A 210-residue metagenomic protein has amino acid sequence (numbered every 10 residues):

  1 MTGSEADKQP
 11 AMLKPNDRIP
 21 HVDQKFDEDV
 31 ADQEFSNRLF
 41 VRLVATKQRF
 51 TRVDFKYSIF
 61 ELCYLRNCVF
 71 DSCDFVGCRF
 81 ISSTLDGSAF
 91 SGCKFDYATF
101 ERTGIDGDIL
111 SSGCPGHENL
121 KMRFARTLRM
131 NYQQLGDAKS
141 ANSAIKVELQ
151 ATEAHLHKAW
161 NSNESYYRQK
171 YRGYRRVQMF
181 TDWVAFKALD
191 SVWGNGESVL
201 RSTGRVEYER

Functional and structural regions predicted by a protein language model:
M1-V147, T152, W160-S162: Tandem repeat scaffolds
A159-Y171: TPR/TPR-like alpha-solenoid helical repeat scaffolds
R168-R210: Core alpha-helical transmembrane segments of integral membrane proteins
